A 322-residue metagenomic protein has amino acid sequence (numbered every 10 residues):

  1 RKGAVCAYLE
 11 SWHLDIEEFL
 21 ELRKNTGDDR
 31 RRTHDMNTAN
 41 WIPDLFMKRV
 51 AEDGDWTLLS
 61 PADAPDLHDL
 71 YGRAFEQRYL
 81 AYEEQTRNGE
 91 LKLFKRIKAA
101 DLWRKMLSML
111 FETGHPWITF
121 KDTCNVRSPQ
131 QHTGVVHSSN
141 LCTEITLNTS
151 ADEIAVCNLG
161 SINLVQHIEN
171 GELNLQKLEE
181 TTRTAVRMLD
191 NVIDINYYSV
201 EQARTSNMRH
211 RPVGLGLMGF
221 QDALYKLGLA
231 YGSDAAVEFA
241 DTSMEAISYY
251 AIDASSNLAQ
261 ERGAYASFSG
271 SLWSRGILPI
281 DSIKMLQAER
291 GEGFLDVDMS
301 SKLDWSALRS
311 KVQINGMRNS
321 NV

Functional and structural regions predicted by a protein language model:
R1-L175, Y198-T205, A251-G316, N321: Active-site cavity-forming subdomains of large catalytic enzyme subunits
S11-D15, E153, V186-D194, S206-G228: Core structural elements
F19, A223-L227, M244, S255: Buried hydrophobic packing segments
N170-E179, G228-G232: Structural helix-adjacent loops and short alpha-helical linkers that scaffold large soluble proteins
E180, T184: Basic, alpha-helical interaction scaffolds
V200-M208, A230-E238: Short, surface-exposed loop/turn segments at secondary-structure junctions
D234-Y249: Short secondary-structure subsegments characteristic of cysteine-rich extracellular domains
